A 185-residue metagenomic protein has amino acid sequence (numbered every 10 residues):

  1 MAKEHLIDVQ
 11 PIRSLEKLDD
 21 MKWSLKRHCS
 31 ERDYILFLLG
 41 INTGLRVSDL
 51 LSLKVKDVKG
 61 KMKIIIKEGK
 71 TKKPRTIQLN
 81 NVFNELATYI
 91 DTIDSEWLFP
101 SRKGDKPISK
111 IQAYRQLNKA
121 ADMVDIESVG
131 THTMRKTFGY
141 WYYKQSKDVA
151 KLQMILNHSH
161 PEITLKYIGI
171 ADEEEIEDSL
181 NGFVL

Functional and structural regions predicted by a protein language model:
M1-D19, K73-N81, S95: DNA breakage-rejoining catalytic core of tyrosine-based enzymes
A2, S14-T43: Basic, Lys/Arg- and aromatic-enriched nucleic-acid-binding interface segment
K17, T43, S52-N81: Conserved tyrosine-mediated DNA breakage-rejoining catalytic core shared by Y-recombinases
D20, Q78-N84, G169-L185: DNA/chromatin major-groove-contacting recognition/catalytic segments
M21-C29, R115-M154: Short, basic (Lys/Arg/His-rich) helix/loop patches that form interaction surfaces in the mid-to-C-terminal regions
L36, G44, S48-S52, L152: Alpha-helix N-cap/helix-start motif at helix boundaries, enriched for small hydrophobics
D57-G60, D148-I168, E173: Short, polar N-cap/turn motifs at the start of nucleic acid-interacting alpha helices
G69-A87, E96-K119: C-terminal catalytic core of Y-nucleophile DNA break-rejoin enzymes
